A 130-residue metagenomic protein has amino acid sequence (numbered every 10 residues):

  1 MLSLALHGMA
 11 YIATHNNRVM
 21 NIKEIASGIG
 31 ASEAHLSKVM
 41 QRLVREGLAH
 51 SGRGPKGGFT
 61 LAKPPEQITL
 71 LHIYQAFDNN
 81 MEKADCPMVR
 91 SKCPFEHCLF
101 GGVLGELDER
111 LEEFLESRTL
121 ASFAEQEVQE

Functional and structural regions predicted by a protein language model:
S3-A31, H50: N-terminal helix-turn-helix DNA-binding core of bacterial DNA-binding proteins
A10, Q41-R42: Core alpha-helical elements of the protein kinase catalytic domain, predominantly the helix directly N-terminal
S27, V44-R45: Alpha-helical residues within the helix-turn-helix
R45-L48, A76: Residue cluster at the C-terminal edge of the helix-turn-helix DNA-binding motif
G47-A62: Beta-hairpin "wing" of winged helix-turn-helix
A62-E130: Non-DNA-binding regulatory cores of transcription-related proteins, predominantly C-terminal effector-binding
